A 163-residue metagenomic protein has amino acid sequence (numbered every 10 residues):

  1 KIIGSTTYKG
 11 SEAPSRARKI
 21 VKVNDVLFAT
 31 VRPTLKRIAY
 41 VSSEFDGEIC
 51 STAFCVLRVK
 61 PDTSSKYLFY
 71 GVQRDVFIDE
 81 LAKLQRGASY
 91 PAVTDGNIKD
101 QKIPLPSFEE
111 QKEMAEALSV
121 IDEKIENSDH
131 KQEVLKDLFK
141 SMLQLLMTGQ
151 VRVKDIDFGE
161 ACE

Functional and structural regions predicted by a protein language model:
K1-P14, F28, V56-L57: DNA target-recognition patches
P14-S15, G87, V120: Short, solvent-exposed loop/turn positions at domain surfaces that link secondary-structure elements or cap domain
A17-D75, T94: A short beta-sheet element
V31, S89, V151: Gly/Ser/Thr-rich beta-alpha loop segments that engage phosphate groups in nucleotides
T34, E48-C55, R86-E109: A short glycine-rich beta-alpha junction/loop motif
F77-E80: Periplasmic-binding protein-like
P104-E163: Amphipathic alpha-helical coiled-coil/heptad-repeat segments
